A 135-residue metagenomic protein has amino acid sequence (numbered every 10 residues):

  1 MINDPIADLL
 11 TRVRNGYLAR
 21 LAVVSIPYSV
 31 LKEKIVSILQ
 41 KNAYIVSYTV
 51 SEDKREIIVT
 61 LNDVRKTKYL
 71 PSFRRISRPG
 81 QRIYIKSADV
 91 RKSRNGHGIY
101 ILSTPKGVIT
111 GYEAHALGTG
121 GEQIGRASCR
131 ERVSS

Functional and structural regions predicted by a protein language model:
M1-R130: Core subunits and conserved enzymes of cellular information-processing and envelope-translocation systems across
E131-S135: Short "domain-exit" segments at the C-terminal end of structured domains
